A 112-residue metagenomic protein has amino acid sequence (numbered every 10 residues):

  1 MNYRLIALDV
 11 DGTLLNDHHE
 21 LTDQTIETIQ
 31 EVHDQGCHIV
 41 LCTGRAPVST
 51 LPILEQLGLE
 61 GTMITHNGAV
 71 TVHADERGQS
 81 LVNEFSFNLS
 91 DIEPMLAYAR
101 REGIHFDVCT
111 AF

Functional and structural regions predicted by a protein language model:
M1-N2, D34: Short, small/polar residue-rich loop motifs at catalytic or cofactor-binding pockets
N2-H19: Asp-based phosphoryl-transfer active-site loop
D23-F112: Active-site phosphate-binding/coordination module
